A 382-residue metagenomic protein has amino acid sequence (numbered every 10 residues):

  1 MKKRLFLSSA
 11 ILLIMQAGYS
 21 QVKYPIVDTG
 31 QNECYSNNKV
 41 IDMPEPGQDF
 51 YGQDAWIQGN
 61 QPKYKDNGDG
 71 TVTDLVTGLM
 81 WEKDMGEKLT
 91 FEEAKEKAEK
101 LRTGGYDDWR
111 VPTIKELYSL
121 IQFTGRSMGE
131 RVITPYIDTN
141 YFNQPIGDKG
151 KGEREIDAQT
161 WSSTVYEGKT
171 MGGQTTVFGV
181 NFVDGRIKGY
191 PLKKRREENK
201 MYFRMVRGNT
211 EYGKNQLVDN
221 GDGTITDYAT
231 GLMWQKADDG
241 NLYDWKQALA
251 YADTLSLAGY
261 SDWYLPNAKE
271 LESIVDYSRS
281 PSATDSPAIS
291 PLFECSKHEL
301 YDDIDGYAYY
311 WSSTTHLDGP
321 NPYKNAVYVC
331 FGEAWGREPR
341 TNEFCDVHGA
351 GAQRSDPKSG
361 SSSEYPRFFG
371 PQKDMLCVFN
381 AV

Functional and structural regions predicted by a protein language model:
M1-K2: N-terminal secretory signal peptides that target proteins for export/translocation
L5-I14: Sec-dependent N-terminal signal peptides
Y19-R110, I114-W263, K269-V382: Glycine-aromatic-enriched surface loops/turns that form tight recognition elements
